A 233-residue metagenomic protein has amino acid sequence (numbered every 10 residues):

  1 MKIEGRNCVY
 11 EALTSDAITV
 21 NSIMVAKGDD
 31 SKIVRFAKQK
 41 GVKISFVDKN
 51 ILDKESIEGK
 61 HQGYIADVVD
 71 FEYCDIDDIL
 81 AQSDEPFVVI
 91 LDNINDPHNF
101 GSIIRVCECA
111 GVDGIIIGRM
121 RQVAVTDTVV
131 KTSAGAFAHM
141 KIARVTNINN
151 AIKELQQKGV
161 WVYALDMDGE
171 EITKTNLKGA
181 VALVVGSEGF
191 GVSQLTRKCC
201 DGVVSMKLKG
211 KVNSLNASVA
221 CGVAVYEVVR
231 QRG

Functional and structural regions predicted by a protein language model:
M1-A81: N-terminal positively charged helical leader segments and presequences
G28-D30, K49-L52, M120-Q122, E188-F190 (+1 more regions): Short, acidic/turn-prone active-site loops that include or flank metal/cofactor- and phosphate-binding residues
K32, Q122-T128, F190-T196: Short, glycine/polar-rich helix-capping loops at beta-to-alpha or helix-loop-helix junctions that flank or form
K43-V47, A143, V204: General small-molecule cofactor/ligand-binding pocket signal
A81-E170: RNA substrate-binding interface of SAM-dependent RNA methyltransferases
K131-A136, K198-G233: Structured adenosyl-cofactor binding patch, chiefly the S-adenosyl-L-methionine
Y163-N216: Active-site/ligand-binding-proximal alpha/beta "capping" segment
